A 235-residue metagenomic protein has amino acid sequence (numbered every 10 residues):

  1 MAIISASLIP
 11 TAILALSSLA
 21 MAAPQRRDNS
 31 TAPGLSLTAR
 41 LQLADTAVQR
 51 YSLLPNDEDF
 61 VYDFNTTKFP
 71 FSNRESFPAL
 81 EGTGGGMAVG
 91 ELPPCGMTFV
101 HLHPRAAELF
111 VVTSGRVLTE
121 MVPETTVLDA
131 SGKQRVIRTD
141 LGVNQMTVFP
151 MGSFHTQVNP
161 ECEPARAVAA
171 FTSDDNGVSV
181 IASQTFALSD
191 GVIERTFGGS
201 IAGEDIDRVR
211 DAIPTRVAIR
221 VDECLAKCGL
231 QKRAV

Functional and structural regions predicted by a protein language model:
M1-Q25: Fungal secretory targeting signals
S17-V89, F99, I213-V235: A short, N-terminal "cap"/entry segment at the start of jelly-roll beta-barrel domains of the cupin/DSBH fold
N29-A32, A130-I137, V158-V235: Double-stranded beta-helix
G82-G84, L109, E124-M151: Short acidic-glycine-tyrosine-enriched beta hairpin
A88, T98-V100, E108, I137: Short, conserved secondary-structure segments in the cores of folded domains
P94, D140-C162, F171-T172: Conserved metal-binding segment of the jelly-roll/cupin
P94, H103-D129: Glycine- and acidic-residue-biased ligand/ion/polar-headgroup-sensing regions
T98-H103, V158-N159: Short histidine-centered beta-strand/loop micro-motifs that create catalytic or ligand/metal-coordination sites
